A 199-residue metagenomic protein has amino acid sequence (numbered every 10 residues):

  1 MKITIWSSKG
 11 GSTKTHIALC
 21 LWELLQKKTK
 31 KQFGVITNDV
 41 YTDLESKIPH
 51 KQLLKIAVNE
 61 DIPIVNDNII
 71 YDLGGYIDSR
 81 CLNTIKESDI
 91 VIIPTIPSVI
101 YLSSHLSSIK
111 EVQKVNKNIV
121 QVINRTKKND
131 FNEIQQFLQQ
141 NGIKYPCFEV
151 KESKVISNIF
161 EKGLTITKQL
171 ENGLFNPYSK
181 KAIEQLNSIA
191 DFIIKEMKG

Functional and structural regions predicted by a protein language model:
K2-V58: Walker A/P-loop NTP-binding active-site region of P-loop NTPases, recognizing the glycine-rich GxxxxGKT/S
G34-V35, I93, Q121-I123: Structural beta-sheet core signal
P63-C81: Switch II (G3) loop of P-loop NTPases
N66-D67, S88-D89, N116: Short, well-ordered alpha-helix to beta-strand connector turns
I77-S98: Inter-motif core of Ras-like GTPase G domains
L102-R125, F131-I134: Conserved C-terminal guanine-recognition region of P-loop GTPase G domains, centered on the G4
Q136-L170: Beta-strand-loop-alpha "switch" segments that mediate conformational coupling across diverse proteins
I159-N187: Inter-lobe coupling/hinge region of RecA-like P-loop helicase motors
